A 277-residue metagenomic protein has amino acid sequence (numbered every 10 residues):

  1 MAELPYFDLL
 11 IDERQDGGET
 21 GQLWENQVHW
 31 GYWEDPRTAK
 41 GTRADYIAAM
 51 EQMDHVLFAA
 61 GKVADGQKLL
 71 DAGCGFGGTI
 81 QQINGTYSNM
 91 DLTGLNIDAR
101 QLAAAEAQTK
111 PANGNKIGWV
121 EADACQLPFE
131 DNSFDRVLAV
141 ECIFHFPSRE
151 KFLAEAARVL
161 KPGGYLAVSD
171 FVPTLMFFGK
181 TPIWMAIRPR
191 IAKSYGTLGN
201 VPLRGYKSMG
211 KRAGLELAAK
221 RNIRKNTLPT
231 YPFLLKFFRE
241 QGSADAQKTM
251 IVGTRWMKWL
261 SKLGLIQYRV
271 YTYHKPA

Functional and structural regions predicted by a protein language model:
M1-Q22: N-terminal auxiliary segments of SAM/dcSAM-dependent transferases
A48-D65: Conserved alpha-helix/loop element of class I SAM-dependent methyltransferases that forms part of the SAM/SAH-binding
K68-Q126: Class I SAM-dependent methyltransferase SAM/SAH-binding core
C125-V137: A short acidic, Gly/Pro-enriched loop at the edge of an enzyme's catalytic core that lines a small-molecule cofactor
E150-Y165: A short glycine-rich, Lys/Arg-flanked "PGG" loop and its adjoining helix->strand segment in the class I
A167-R190: Conserved class I S-adenosyl-L-methionine
P189-G205: Acceptor-substrate binding/catalytic loop of class I
A219-A277: Conserved Class I S-adenosyl-L-methionine
